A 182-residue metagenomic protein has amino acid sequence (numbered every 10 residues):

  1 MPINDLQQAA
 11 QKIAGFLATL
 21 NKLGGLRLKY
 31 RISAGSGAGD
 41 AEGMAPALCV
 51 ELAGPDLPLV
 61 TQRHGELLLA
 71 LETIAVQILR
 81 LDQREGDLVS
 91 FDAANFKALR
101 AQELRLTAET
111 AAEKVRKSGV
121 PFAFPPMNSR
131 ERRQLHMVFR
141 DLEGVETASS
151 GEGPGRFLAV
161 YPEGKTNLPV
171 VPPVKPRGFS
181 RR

Functional and structural regions predicted by a protein language model:
P2-R182: Intrinsic disorder
